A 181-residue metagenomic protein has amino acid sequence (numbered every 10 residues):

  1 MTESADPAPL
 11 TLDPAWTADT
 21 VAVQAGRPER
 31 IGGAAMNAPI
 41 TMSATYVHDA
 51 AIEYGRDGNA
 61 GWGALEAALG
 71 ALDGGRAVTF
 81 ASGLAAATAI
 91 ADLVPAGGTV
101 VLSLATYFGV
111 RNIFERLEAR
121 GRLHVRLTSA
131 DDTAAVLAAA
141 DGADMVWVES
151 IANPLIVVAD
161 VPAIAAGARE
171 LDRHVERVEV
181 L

Functional and structural regions predicted by a protein language model:
T2-A68: N-terminal "arm"/small-domain region of PLP-dependent enzymes with the aminotransferase-like
A34, L69, A86, V100 (+3 more regions): Buried hydrophobic positions in well-ordered alpha/beta secondary-structure cores of metabolic enzymes
A38-L93, A105, G109-E118: Conserved N-terminal alpha-helix of the aminotransferase class I/II PLP-enzyme fold
G55-G58, A77-T79, L123-T128, A152-P154: Short, flexible loop segments at the rims of nucleotide/cofactor-binding pockets, characterized by
V94-S150, A166-E170, E176: PLP-dependent aminotransferase-like
P154-A165: Active-site-adjacent beta->alpha loops and helix N-cap segments on the catalytic face of soluble alpha/beta enzymes
